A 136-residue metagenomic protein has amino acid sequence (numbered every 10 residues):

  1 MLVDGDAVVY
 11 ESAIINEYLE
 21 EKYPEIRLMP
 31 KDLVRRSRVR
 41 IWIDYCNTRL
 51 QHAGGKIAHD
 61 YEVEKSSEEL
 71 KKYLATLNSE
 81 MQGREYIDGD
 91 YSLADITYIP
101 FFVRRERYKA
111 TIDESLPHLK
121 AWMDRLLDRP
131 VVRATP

Functional and structural regions predicted by a protein language model:
M1-N78: GST-like domain detector, emphasizing the conserved glutathione-binding G-site in the N-terminal thioredoxin-like
E20-P24, N47, Q82, E106 (+2 more regions): Hydrophobic/aromatic-lined pockets within catalytic cores
E25, S79-D90, P130-T135: Surface-exposed helix-capping loop/turn segments at secondary-structure junctions
W42-C46, K120-R133: Short, mixed-charge aromatic SLiMs
G54, Y86-S115, K120, R125-L126 (+1 more regions): GST superfamily/GST-like fold recognition
E69-E80, D88-Y98: A generic hydrophobic-segment detector
